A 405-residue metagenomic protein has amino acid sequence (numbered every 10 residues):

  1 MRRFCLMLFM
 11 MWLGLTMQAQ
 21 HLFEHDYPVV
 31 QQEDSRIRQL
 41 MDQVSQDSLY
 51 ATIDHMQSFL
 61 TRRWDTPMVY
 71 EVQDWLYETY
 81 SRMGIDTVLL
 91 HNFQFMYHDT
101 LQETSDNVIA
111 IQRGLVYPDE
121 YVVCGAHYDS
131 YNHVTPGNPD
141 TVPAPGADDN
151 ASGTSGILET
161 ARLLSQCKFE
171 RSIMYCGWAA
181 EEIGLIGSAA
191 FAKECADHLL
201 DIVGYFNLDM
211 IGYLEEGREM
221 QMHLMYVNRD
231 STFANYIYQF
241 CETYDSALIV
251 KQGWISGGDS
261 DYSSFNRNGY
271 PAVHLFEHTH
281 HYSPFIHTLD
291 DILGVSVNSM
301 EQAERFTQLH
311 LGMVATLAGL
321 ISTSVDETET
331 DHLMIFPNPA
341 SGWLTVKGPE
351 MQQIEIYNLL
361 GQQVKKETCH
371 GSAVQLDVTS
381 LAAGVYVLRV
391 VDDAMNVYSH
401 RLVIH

Functional and structural regions predicted by a protein language model:
M1-H25, T323-V325: Bacterial Sec-dependent N-terminal signal peptides
A19, A383-H405: C-terminal tail/sorting-segment detector
H21-Y70, M210-Y213, D245, Y282-D291: N-terminal capping segment at the start of a domain
A51-R113: A non-catalytic alpha/beta surface segment that caps or lines the substrate-entry region of metallo-dependent hydrolase
L90-H91, L214, R218-S322: Active-site-adjacent substrate-binding region of metalloamidase/peptidase-like peptide-processing proteins
T104-D106, P139-T232: Acidic/histidine-rich catalytic neighborhood of metal-dependent amide-processing enzymes
G319-F336, G342: Residue-level detector of functionally pivotal "anchor" positions at catalytic/ligand-binding pockets or at interdomain
Y357-V364, Y386: Short, glycine-anchored, charge-dense loop/turn motifs used at functional sites
